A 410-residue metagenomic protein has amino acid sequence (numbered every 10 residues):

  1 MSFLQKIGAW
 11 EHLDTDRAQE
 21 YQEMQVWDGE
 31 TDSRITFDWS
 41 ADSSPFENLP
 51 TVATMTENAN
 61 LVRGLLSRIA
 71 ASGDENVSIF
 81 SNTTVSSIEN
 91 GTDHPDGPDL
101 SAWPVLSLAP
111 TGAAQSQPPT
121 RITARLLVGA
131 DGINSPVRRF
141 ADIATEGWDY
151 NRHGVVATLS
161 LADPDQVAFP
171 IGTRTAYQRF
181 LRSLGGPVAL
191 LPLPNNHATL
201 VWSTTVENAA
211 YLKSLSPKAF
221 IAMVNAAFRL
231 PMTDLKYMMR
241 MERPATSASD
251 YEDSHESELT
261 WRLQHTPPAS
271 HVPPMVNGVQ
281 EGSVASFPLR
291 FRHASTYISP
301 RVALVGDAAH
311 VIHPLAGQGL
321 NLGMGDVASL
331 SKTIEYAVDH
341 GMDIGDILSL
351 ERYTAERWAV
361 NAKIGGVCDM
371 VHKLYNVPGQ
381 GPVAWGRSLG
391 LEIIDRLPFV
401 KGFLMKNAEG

Functional and structural regions predicted by a protein language model:
M1-Q5: Conserved N-terminal glycine-rich FAD pyrophosphate-binding loop of Rossmann-like flavoproteins
D16-F140, E146-T158: Conserved N-terminal helical subregion
G112-A113, Q117, L126-P267, Q280-V284 (+1 more regions): Conserved FAD-binding catalytic core of PHBH/FMO-like flavoproteins
A130, G306, G325: Active-site flanking residues adjacent to catalytic metal/cofactor-binding acidic residues
S283-R292: Short gly/ser/thr-rich secondary-structure transition/capping motifs
S295-L315: Short FAD-binding loop at a beta-strand-to-alpha-helix junction that anchors the flavin cofactor in diverse
H313-G325: A conserved FAD-binding loop/helix module that cradles the flavin
K332-G410: C-terminal helical "tail/cap" subdomain of flavin- and related membrane-associated enzymes
